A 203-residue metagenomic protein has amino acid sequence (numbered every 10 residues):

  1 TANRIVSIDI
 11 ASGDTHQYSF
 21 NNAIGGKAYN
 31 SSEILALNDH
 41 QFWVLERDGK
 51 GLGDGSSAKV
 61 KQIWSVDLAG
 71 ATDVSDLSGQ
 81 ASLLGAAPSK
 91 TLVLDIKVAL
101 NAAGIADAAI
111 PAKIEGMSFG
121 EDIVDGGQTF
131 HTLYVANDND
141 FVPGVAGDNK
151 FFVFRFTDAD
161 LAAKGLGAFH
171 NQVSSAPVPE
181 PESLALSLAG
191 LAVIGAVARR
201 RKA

Functional and structural regions predicted by a protein language model:
T1-A176: Sequence/structural signature of beta-propeller domains
P179-A198: A short, hydrophobic C-terminal helix/tail in secreted or cell-surface proteins
R201-A203: Short, charged juxtamembrane terminal tails flanking transmembrane helices
